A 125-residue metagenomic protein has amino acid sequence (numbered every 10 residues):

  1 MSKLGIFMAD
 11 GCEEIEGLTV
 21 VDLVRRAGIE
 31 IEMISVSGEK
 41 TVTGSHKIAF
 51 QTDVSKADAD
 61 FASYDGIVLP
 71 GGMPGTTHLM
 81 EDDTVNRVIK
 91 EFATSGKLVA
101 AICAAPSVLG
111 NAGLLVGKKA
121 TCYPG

Functional and structural regions predicted by a protein language model:
M1-S95, V99, V108-G117: Extended, subdomain-level signal for the structured scaffold at the beginning of enzyme domains
I102-C103: Short, thiol/selenol-centered motifs that function as redox-active sites or metal-ligating centers
L115-G125: A conserved active-site-flanking secondary-structure segment within enzyme catalytic domains
